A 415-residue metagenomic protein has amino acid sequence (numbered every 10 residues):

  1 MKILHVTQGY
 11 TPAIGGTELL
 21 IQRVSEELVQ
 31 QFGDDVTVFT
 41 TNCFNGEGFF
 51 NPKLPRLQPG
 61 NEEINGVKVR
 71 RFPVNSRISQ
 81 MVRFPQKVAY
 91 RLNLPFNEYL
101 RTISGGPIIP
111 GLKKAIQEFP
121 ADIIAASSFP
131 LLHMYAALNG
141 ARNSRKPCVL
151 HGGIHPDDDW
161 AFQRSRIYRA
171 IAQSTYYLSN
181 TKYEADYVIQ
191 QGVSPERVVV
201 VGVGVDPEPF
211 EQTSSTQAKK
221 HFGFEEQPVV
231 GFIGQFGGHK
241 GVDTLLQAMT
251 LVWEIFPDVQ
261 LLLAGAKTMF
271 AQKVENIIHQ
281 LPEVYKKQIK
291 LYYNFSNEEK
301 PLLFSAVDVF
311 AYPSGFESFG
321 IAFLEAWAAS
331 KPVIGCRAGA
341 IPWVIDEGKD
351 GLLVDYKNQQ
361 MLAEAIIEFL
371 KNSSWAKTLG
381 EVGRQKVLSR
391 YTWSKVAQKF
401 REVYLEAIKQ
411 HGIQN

Functional and structural regions predicted by a protein language model:
L4, F224-K240, L246-M249, L262-A264: Conserved donor-binding/catalytic core segment of Leloir-type glycosyltransferases
F44-N45, V205, I233, Q260-E275: Glycosyltransferase donor-sugar binding loop
P52-Q58, E211-F224: A short helix/loop element that forms part of the nucleotide-sugar donor recognition site in Leloir-type
K273-F295: Nucleotide-activated donor-binding/catalytic signature segment of Leloir-type glycosyltransferases, i.e., the conserved
N294-F295, L302-V307: Short alpha-helical donor nucleotide-sugar binding micro-motif in glycosyltransferases
G315: Aromatic "clamp/platform" in nucleotide-sugar-dependent glycosyltransferases that forms part of the donor/acceptor
P332-G335, I345: Short hydrophobic beta-strand element within catalytic cores of glycosyltransferases and related nucleotide-activated
D350, M361, E368, W375-R390 (+1 more regions): A short, well-ordered alpha-helix in the C-terminal region of glycosyltransferases
